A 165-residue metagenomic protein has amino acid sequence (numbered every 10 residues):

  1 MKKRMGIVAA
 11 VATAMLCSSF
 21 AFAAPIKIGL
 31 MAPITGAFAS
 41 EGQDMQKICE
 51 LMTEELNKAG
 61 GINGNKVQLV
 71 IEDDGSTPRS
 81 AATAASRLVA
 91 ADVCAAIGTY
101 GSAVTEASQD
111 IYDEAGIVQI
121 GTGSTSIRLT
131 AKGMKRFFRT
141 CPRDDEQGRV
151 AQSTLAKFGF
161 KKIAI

Functional and structural regions predicted by a protein language model:
M1-A9: Bacterial N-terminal signal peptides that target proteins for export
A10-V11, A21: Cleavable N-terminal signal peptides
C17-A23: Sec/Tat signal peptide C-region and signal peptidase I cleavage site
P25-P33, V67-I71, K161-I163: Short, well-ordered beta-strand elements
G29-I48, E72-R79, Y100-A103: Extracytoplasmic "Venus flytrap"
Q46-L69: Signal peptide-proximal N-terminal region of secreted/periplasmic/extracellular or secretory-lumen proteins
V70-I71, G75-C94, S153-K157: Short, well-structured alpha-helical segments in soluble
A90-I165: Extracytoplasmic ligand/sensor domains, especially the bilobed periplasmic-binding protein
